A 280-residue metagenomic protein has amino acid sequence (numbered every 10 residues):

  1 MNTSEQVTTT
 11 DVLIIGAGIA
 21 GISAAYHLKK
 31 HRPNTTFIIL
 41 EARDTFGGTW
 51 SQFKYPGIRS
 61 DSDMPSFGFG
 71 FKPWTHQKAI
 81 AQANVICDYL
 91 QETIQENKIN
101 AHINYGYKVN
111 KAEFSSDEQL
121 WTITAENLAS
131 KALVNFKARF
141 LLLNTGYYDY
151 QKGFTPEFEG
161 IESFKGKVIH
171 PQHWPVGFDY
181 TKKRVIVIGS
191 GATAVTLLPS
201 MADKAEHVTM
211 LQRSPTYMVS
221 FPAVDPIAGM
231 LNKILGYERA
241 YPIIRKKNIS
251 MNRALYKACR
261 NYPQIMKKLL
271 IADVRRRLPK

Functional and structural regions predicted by a protein language model:
N2-T9, L13-I14, I19, S23-A25 (+3 more regions): Rossmann-like dinucleotide-binding core of oxidoreductases
T10, I14, I19-I103, Q212-R213 (+1 more regions): Beta1-alpha1 glycine-rich phosphate/pyrophosphate-binding loop at the start of Rossmann-like nucleotide-binding domains
S60, F136, E162: Extracellular/periplasmic catalytic domains that process cell-envelope and extracellular macromolecules
M64, E118-L120, F164-G166: Sequence-level motif detector for i,i+2 pairs with an aromatic at +2
G70-P73, Y107, E113, Q172-H173 (+1 more regions): Residues at the C-termini of beta-strands that transition into short coil/loop
Q77-D149: Feature captures the FAD/FMN-dependent oxidoreductase FAD-binding
